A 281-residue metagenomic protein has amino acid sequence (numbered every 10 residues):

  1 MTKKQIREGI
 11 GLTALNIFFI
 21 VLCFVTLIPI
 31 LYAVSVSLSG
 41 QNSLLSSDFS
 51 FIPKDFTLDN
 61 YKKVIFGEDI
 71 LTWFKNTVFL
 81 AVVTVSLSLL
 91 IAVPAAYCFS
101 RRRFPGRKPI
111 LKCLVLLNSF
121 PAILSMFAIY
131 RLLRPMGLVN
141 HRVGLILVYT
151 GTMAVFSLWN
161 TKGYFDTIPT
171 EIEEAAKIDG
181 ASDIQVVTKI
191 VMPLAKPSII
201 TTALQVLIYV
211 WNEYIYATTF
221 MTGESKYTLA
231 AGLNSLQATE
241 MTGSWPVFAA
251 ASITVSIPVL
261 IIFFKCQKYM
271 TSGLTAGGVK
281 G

Functional and structural regions predicted by a protein language model:
K3-G281: A structural signal for multi-pass alpha-helical bundles of membrane permease subunits that mediate small-molecule
